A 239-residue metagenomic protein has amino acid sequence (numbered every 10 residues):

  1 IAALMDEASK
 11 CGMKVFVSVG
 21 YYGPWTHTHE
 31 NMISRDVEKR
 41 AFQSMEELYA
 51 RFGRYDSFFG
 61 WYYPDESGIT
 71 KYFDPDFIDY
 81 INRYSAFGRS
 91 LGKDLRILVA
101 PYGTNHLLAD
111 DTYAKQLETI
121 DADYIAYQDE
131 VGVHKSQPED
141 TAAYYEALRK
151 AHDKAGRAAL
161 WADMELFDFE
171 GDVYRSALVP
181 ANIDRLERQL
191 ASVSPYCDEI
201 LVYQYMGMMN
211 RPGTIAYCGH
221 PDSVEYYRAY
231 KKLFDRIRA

Functional and structural regions predicted by a protein language model:
I1-G23, D76-L98, D140-K154: Aromatic-lined substrate-binding rim segments of carbohydrate-active enzymes
I1-L4, R40-A50, G103-L117, A142-A151 (+1 more regions): Alpha-helical scaffolding within the catalytic cores of extracellular/periplasmic polymer-degrading hydrolases
A2-A50: Active-site-adjacent "subsite" loops/lids of carbohydrate-active enzymes
G12-F16, S57-Y62, D94-L98, D123-A126 (+2 more regions): Structural preference for beta-strand elements that scaffold enzyme active sites
G20-H27, S44-P75, L201: Active-site groove signature of glycoside hydrolases
W25-T26, E38-K39, G68-I78, P101-D110 (+4 more regions): Acidic-and-aromatic substrate-binding clefts and catalytic sites of carbohydrate-active enzymes
D56-D65, A109-E139, Y205: Aromatic- and acid-rich polysaccharide-binding/catalytic face of secreted or lumenal carbohydrate-active enzymes
D129-H134, K154-R238: Substrate-binding cleft of secreted/luminal carbohydrate-active enzymes
